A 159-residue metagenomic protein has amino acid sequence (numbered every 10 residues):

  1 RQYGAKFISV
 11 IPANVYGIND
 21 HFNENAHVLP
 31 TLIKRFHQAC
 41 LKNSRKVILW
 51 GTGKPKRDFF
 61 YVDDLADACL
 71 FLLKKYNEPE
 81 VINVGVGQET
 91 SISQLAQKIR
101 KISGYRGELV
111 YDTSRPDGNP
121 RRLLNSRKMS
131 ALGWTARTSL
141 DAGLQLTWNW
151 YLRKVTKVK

Functional and structural regions predicted by a protein language model:
R1-I18, P30-I33, L41-I48: Conserved beta-loop-beta element that borders a ligand/cofactor-binding pocket
I18-D20, K128: Short beta-loop-alpha junction of Rossmann-like oxidoreductase domains
D20-F22, G118-N119: Acidic pyrophosphate-coordinating catalytic loop
H21-E24, T52: Active-site "substrate specificity/gating" loop of NAD(P)-dependent dehydrogenases, especially the short-chain
L32, Q38-K159: C-terminal substrate-binding subdomain of Rossmann-fold SDR/epimerase-dehydratase oxidoreductases
